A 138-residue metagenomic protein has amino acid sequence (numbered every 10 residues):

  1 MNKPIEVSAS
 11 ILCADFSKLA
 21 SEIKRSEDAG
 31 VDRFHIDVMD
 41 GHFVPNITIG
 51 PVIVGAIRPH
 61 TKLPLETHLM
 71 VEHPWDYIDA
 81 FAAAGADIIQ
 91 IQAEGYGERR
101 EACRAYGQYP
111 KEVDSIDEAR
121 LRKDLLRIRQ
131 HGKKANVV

Functional and structural regions predicted by a protein language model:
M1-C13, A20-S21: N-terminal amphipathic alpha-helix/helix-capping segment at the start of soluble metabolic enzymes
I5-I11, F34-I36, I57, L65-L69 (+2 more regions): Hydrophobic faces of well-ordered beta-strands that scaffold small-molecule active sites in alpha/beta enzyme cores
I11-C13, V38-D40, V71-H73, A93-G97: Active-site-proximal loop/turn and secondary-structure-junction residues that shape catalytic pockets, frequently
D15-K18, H60, P64, D76-A80 (+1 more regions): Conserved anion-binding
L19, S26, D37, I57 (+1 more regions): Conserved, mostly hydrophobic/aromatic
R25-V31: A short, Lys/Arg-enriched amphipathic alpha-helix followed by its capping loop at the start of a domain
D32-H42: A short beta-strand-loop structural module common to alpha/beta enzyme folds
H42-P74, I78: A short alpha/beta connector and helix-capping loop motif
